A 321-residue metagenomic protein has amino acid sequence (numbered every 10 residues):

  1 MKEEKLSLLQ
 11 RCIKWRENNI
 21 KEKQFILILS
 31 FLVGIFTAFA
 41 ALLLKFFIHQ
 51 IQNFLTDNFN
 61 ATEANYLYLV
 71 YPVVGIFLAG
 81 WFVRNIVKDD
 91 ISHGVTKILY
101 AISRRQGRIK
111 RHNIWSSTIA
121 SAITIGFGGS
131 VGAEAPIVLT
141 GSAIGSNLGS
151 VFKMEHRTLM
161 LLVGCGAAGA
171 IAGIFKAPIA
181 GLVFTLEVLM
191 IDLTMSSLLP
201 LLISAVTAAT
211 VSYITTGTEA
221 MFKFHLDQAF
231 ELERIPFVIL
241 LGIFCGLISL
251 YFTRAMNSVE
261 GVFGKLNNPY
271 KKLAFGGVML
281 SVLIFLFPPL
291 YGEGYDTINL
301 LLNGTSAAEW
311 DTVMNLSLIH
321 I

Functional and structural regions predicted by a protein language model:
M1-I319: Alpha-helical transmembrane segments and immediately membrane-proximal extracytoplasmic
